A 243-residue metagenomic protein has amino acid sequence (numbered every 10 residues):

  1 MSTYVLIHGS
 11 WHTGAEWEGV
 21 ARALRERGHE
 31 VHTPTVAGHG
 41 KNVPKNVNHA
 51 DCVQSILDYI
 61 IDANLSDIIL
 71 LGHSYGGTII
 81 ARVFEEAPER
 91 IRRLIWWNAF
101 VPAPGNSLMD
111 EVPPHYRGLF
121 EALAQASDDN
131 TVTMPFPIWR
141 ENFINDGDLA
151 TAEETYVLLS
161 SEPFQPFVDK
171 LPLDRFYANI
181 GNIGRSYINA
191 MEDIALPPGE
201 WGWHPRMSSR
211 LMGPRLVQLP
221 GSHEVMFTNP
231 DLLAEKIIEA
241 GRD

Functional and structural regions predicted by a protein language model:
S2-K41: Conserved HGGG/HGGXW glycine-rich cap/lid loop of the alpha/beta-hydrolase fold
V36-I69, E85-E86, L108-P114: Active-site loop/oxyanion-hole signature of alpha/beta-hydrolase fold enzymes
G72-G76, I80: Gly/Ala-rich beta-loop-alpha elbow adjacent to hydrolase catalytic centers
E85, I91, I95-F136, P166-D169: Flexible "cap/lid" loop of the alpha/beta hydrolase fold
D129-N182: Conserved alpha/beta-hydrolase catalytic His-Asp/Glu region
S161-M226: Conserved serine/cysteine hydrolase catalytic core
F227-G241: Post-His helix in hydrolase/transferase enzymes
